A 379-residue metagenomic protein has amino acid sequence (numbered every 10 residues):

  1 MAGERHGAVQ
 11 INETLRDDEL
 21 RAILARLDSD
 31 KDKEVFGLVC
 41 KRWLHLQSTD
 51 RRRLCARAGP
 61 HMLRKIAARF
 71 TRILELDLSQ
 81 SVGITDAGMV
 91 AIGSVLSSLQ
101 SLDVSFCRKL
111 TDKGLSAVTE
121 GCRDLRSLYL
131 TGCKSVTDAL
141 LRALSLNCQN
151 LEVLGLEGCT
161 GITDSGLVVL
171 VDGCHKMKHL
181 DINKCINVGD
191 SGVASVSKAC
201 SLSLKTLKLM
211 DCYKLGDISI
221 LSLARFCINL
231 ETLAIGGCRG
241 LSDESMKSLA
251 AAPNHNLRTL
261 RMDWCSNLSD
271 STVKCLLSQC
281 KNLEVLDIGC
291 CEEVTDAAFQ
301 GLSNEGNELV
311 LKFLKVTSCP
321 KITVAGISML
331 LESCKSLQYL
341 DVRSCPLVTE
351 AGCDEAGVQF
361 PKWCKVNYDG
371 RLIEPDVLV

Functional and structural regions predicted by a protein language model:
M1-H6, N147, G173, N183 (+3 more regions): C-terminal capping region of solenoid repeat domains
M1-S101, F106-T111, S116-T119, S127 (+4 more regions): N-terminal adaptor-interaction module of cullin-RING ubiquitin ligase components
A8-E13, S29-D32, F36, V82 (+10 more regions): Amphipathic alpha-helical protein-protein interaction segments
S29, H45-L46, S97-S101, R108-K109 (+14 more regions): Alpha-helical repeat-solenoid motif detector
D50-R52, I73-L74, L99-D103, S116 (+11 more regions): Structural register of leucine-rich repeats
G59, Q80, S98, F106 (+7 more regions): A generic "binding-loop/recognition-motif" signal
S81, D103-C107, Y129, C133 (+8 more regions): Short beta-strand elements of solenoid repeat domains
T85-M89, T111-L115, T137-L141, V153 (+7 more regions): Short amphipathic alpha-helices enriched at the N-terminus of pentatricopeptide repeats
